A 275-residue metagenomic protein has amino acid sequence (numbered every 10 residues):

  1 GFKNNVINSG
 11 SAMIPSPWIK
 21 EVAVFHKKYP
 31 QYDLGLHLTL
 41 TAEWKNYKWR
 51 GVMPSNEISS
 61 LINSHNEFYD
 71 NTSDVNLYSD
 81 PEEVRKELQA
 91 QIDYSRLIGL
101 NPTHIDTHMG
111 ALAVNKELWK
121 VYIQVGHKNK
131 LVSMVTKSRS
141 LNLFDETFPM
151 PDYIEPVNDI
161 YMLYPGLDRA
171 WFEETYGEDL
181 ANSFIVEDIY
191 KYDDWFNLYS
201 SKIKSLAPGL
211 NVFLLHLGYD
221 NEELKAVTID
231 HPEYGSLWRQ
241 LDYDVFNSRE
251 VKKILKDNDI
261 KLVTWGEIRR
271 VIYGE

Functional and structural regions predicted by a protein language model:
G1-N4, I19-D33, R50-N63, R96-L97 (+1 more regions): Acidic (Asp/Glu)-rich catalytic clusters
I7-S9, Q31-H37, P102-D106, V132 (+3 more regions): Structural preference for beta-strand elements that scaffold enzyme active sites
M13-P15, H37-E43, H108-G110, S138-L141 (+3 more regions): Active-site beta-loop-alpha junctions enriched in small/polar residues
K45-R50, D145-D152, Y190-W195, E222-P232 (+1 more regions): Histidine/acidic-residue-rich catalytic or RNA/ligand-binding cores of hydrolases and nuclease-related proteins
Y47-V75, V227-G235: Active-site gating loops and adjacent loop-to-helix segments of metal-dependent hydrolytic enzymes
P81-D179, V186-S200, K204: Catalytic domains of cell-wall/extracellular-matrix polysaccharide-remodeling enzymes, centered on de-N-acetylation
L97-I98, Y199-I229: Catalytic grooves of carbohydrate-active enzymes
S133-M134, H231-E275: C-terminal domain-boundary segment and adjacent tail
